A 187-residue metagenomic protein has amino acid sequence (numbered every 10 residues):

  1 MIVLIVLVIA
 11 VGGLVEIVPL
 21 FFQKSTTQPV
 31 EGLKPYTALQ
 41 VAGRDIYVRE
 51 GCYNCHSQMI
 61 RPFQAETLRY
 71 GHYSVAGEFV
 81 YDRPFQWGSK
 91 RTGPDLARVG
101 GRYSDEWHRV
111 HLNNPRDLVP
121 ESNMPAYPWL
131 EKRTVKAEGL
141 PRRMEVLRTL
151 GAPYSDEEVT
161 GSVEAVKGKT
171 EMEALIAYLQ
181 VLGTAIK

Functional and structural regions predicted by a protein language model:
M1-T37, L150-S155, I176-K187: Post-cleavage N-terminal segment of exported redox proteins
V3-A10, L68-M172: Electron-transfer interface patches adjacent to heme c in soluble/periplasmic c-type cytochromes and di-/multiheme
V15, Q40-R44, A97, R109: Short, well-ordered alpha-helical packing segments
V15-F21, S57-M59, Q64-R69, N123-M124 (+1 more regions): Short, solvent-exposed loop/turn and secondary-structure capping segments
L20-L33, A38-V41, S57, Y73-F79 (+1 more regions): Sequence context of c-type cytochrome heme-c attachment sites
K24-V48, I60-T67, T92, S162-A165 (+1 more regions): Electrostatic cytochrome c docking/interface patches
G43, R49-Q58, L175-L179: The canonical Cys-X-X-Cys-His
Y47, V110-P115, A177-L182: Bilobed periplasmic-binding protein/Venus flytrap-like ligand-binding cleft at the lobe interface of extracytoplasmic
